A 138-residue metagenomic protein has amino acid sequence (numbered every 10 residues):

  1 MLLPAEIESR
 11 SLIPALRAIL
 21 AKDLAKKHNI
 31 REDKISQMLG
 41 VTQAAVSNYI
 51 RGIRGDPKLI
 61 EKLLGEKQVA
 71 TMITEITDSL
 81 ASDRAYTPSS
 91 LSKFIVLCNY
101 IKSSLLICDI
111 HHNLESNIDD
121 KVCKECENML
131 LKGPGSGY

Functional and structural regions predicted by a protein language model:
M1-R17: Short, Lys/Arg-enriched anionic-surface-contact patches
I13-N29: Short, amphipathic alpha-helical "recognition" segments used to contact nucleic acids or chromatin
R31-Q37: Short alpha-helical "recognition helix" segments of helix-turn-helix
G40-T42: Short coil turns linking two alpha-helices in DNA-binding domains
V46-N48: Key DNA-contacting residues within the recognition helix of helix-turn-helix
I53-R54: C-terminal flanking helix
P57-T74: Short Lys/Arg-enriched helix C-cap and helix-to-coil transition segments that create basic nucleic-acid-contact patches
T71-Y138: Helix-turn-helix/homeodomain-like alpha-helical modules used for DNA recognition and transcription-factor dimerization
